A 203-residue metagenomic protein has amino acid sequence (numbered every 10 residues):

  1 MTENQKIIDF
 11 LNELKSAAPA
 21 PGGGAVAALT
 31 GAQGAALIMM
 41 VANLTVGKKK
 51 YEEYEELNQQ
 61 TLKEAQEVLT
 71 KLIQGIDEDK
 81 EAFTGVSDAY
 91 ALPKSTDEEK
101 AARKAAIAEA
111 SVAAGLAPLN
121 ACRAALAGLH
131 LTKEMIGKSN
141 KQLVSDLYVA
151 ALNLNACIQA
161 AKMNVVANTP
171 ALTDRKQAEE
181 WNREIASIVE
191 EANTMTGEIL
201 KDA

Functional and structural regions predicted by a protein language model:
T2-P21: Short, hydrophobic/aliphatic alpha-helical segments
F10, Q33-M40, A82, A121-L131 (+3 more regions): Amphipathic, well-ordered alpha-helical segments in soluble domains
S16-L37, L143-A161: Conserved phosphate/anionic-ligand binding catalytic regions in large, soluble enzymes, centered on
L37-L57: Phosphate-handling active-site elements
K50-D88: A structural-propensity feature for long, helix-poor, extended segments
N58, A65-L72, I76, P118 (+3 more regions): Amphipathic alpha-helical coiled-coil segments
D79, F83-L152, A156, N168: Amphipathic alpha-helical interface segments
G128, L143-D202: Preference for long, well-ordered alpha-helical segments
